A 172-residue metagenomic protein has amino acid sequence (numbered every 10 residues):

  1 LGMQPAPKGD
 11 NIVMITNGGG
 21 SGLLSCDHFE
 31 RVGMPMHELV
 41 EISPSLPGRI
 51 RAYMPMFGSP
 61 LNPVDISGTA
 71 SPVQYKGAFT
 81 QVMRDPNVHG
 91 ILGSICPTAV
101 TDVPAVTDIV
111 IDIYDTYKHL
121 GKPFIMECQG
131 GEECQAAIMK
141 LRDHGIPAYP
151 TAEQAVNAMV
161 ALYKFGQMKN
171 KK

Functional and structural regions predicted by a protein language model:
L1-I15, G20, C26-L39, D108-K172: Peripheral docking tails and interdomain loops at the edges of cofactor- or intermediate-handling domains
K8-C96: Short glycine-cluster motifs
S67, A99, I125-M126: A generic structural signal for short
P72, V103, A152-E153: Residues at or immediately preceding the N-termini of alpha-helices
Y75-V82, V106, V110, M159: Generic hydrophobic alpha-helical segments
I95-A99, G131: Bilobed periplasmic-binding protein/Venus flytrap-like ligand-binding cleft at the lobe interface of extracytoplasmic
A99-T107: Glycine/threonine-rich flexible loop motifs
